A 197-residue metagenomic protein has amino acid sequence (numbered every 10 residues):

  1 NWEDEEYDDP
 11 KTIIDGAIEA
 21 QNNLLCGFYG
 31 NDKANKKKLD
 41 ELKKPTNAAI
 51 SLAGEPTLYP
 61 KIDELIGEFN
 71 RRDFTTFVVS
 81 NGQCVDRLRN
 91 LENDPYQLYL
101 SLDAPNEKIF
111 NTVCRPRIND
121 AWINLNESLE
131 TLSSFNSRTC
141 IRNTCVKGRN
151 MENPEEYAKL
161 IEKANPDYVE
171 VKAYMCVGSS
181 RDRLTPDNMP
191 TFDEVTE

Functional and structural regions predicted by a protein language model:
N1-T12, G16-E19: Canonical Radical SAM [4Fe-4S] cluster-binding loop centered on the CxxxCxxC motif and its immediate flanking residues
I14-D15, N22-D193: Conserved AdoMet/S-adenosylmethionine-binding subsite of the radical SAM
V195-E197: C-terminal accessory regions of radical SAM enzymes
